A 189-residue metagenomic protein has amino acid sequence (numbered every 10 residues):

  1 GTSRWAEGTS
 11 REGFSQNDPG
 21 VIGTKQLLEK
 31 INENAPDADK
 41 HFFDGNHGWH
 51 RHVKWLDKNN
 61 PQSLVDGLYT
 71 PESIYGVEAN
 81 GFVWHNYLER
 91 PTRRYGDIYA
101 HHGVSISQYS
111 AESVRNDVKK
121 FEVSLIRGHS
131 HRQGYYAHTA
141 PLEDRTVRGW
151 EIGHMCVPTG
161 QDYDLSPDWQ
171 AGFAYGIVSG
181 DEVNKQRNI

Functional and structural regions predicted by a protein language model:
G1-G76: Core catalytic region of metal-dependent phosphoesterases/phosphodiesterases, especially metallo-beta-lactamase-like
G1-W5, W84-N86, I152-H154: Extended, compositionally biased low-complexity polar/Lys-Gly-rich tracts and adjacent boundary/linker regions are
L28-E29, N86-T92, S110-R115: A generic local structural motif
E33-P36, V77-E78, R93-R94, D117-F121 (+1 more regions): Flexible, charged surface loops at secondary-structure boundaries
D39-H47, H85-E89, R187-I189: Acidic carboxylate-rich catalytic motifs and surrounding loops in phosphoryl-/glycosyl-chemistry enzymes
N59-Q62, H85-R90, G134-A140, T146: A broad, low-specificity signal for short, low-complexity segments enriched in glycine/proline and polar/charged
S63-D97: Metallo-beta-lactamase
D97-R187: Conserved beta-sheet core of the metallophosphoesterase superfamily
